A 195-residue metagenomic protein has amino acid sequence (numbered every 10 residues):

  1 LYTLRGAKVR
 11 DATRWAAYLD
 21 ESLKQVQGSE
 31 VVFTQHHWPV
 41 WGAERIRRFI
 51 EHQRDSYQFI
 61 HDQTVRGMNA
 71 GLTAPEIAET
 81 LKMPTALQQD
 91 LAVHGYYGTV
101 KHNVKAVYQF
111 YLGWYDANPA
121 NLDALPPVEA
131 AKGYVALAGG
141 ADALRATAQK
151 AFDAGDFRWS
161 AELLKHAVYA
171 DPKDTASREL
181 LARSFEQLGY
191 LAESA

Functional and structural regions predicted by a protein language model:
L1-A70: Metallo-beta-lactamase
V65-A195: C-terminal regulatory/interaction regions
